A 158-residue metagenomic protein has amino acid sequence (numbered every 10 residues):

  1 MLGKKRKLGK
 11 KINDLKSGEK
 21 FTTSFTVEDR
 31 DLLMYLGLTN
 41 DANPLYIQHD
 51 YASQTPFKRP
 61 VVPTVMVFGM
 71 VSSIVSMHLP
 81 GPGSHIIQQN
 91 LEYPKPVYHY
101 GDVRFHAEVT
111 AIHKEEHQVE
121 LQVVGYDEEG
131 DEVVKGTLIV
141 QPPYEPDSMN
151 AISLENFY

Functional and structural regions predicted by a protein language model:
M1-E19, V97-Y158: HotDog/MaoC-like acyl-thioester-processing domains
M1-S84, D147-Y158: Hot-dog-fold acyl-thioester-processing enzymes
T22-S24, Q88-N90, K135-I139: Well-ordered beta-strand positions in beta-sheet-rich domains
V27, Y93, V140-P142: Hydrophobic residues in beta-strands and at strand termini
H78-F105: Mid-chain, well-packed structural core segment of small domains
